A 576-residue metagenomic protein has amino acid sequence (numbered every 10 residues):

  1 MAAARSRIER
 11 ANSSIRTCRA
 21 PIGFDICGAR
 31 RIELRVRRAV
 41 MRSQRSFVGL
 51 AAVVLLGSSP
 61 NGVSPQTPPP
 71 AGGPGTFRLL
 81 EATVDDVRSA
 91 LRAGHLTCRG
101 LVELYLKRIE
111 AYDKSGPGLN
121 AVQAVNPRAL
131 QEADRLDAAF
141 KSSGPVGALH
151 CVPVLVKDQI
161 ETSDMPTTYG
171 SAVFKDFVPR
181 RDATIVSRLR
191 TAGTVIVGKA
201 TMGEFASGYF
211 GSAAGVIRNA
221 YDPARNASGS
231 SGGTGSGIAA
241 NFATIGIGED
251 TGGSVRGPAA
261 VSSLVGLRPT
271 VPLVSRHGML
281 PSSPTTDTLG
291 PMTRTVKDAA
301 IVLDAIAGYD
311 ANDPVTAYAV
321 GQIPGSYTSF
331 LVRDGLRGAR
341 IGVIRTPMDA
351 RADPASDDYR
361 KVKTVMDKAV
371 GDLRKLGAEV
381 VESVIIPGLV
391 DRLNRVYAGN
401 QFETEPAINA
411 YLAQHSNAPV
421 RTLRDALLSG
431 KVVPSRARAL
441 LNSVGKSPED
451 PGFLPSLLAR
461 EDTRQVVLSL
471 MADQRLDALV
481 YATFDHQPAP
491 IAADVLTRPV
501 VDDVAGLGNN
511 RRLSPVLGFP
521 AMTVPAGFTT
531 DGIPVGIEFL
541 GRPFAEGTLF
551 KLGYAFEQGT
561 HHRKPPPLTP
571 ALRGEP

Functional and structural regions predicted by a protein language model:
A3-R19: Low-acidity, Ser/Thr- and Arg-rich intrinsically disordered low-complexity segments
V36-G49: Bacterial N-terminal signal peptides that target proteins for export
G49-S59: Bacterial N-terminal signal peptides
T67-T168, A172-K175, F205-S207, T316-A319 (+3 more regions): Short, well-ordered alpha-helical
G94, C151, T191, V195-V197 (+3 more regions): Glycine-rich, small-residue loops and helix-cap segments that act as flexible hinges at active-site edges
A111, T191, A240-P347, D367 (+3 more regions): Structural helix-boundary/capping segments
L149-L289, P314-Y318, I344-T346, A350-R351 (+1 more regions): Short glycine/serine-rich loop/turn segments
H150-Y169, F330-R351, Q401-Q465, D477 (+1 more regions): Short helix-loop capping/hinge segments that flank enzyme active sites or metal/cofactor-binding pockets
